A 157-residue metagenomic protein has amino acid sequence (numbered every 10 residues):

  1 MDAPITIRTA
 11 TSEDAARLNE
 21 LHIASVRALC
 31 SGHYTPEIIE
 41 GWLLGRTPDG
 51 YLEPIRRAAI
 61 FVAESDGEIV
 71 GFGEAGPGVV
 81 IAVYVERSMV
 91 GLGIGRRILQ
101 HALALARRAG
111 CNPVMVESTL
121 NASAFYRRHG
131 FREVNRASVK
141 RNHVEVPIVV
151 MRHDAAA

Functional and structural regions predicted by a protein language model:
M1-A16, A155-A157: Conserved N-terminal entry element of GNAT/NAT acetyltransferase domains
N19, I23-D49: Conserved GNAT-fold acetyl-CoA-binding loop/helix
R46-V62, V79: A short helix-loop-beta-strand connector motif used in the catalytic cores of GNAT acetyltransferases and, in some
A59-G71: Conserved beta-hairpin
G76-S88: Conserved acetyl-CoA binding element of GNAT-fold acetyltransferases
M89, G93-H101: Conserved acetyl-CoA pyrophosphate-binding loop and the N-cap/start of the following alpha-helix in GNAT-like
N112, V116-N121, H129, R136-A157: C-terminal "cap" of GNAT-fold acetyltransferases
